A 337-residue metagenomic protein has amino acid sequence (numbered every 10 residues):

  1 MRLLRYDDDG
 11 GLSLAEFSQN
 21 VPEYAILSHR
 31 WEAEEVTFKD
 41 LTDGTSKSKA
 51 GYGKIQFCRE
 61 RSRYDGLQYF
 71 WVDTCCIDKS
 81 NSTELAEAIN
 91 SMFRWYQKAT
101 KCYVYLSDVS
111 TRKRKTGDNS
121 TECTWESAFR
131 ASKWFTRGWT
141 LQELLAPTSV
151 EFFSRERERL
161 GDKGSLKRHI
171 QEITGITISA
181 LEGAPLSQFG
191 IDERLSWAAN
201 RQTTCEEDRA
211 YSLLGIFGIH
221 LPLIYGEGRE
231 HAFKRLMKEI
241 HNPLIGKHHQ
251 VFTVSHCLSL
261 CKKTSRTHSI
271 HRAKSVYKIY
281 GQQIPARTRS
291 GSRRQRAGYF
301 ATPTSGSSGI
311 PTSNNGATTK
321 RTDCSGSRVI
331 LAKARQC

Functional and structural regions predicted by a protein language model:
M1-E16, N20-A199, E227: Intrinsically disordered, low-complexity acidic segments that are enriched in bulky aromatics
L14, N200, G291-Q295: A detector of helix-start/N-cap boundary segments at the beginnings of structured domains
P22, L67, T136, D208 (+3 more regions): Eukaryote-biased feature marking scaffold/signaling PDZ-domain proteins and nuclear chromatin regulators
L27, V72-D73, Y96, V104-Y105 (+3 more regions): Hydrophobic, repeat-rich solenoid/adaptor surfaces of innate immune receptors and signaling proteins
S28, Q56-Y64, N90-F93, Q97 (+9 more regions): Amphipathic alpha-helical interaction motifs in eukaryotic regulatory proteins
R63-G66, K79, T100-Y103, S149 (+5 more regions): Eukaryotic basic, amphipathic alpha-helical target segments in cytosolic regions
K113-T121, W125, H256-C337: Conserved NB-ARC/NACHT P-loop NTPase core of NLR-like innate immune receptors
L166, S179-K262: Short helix/strand-capping turn motifs
